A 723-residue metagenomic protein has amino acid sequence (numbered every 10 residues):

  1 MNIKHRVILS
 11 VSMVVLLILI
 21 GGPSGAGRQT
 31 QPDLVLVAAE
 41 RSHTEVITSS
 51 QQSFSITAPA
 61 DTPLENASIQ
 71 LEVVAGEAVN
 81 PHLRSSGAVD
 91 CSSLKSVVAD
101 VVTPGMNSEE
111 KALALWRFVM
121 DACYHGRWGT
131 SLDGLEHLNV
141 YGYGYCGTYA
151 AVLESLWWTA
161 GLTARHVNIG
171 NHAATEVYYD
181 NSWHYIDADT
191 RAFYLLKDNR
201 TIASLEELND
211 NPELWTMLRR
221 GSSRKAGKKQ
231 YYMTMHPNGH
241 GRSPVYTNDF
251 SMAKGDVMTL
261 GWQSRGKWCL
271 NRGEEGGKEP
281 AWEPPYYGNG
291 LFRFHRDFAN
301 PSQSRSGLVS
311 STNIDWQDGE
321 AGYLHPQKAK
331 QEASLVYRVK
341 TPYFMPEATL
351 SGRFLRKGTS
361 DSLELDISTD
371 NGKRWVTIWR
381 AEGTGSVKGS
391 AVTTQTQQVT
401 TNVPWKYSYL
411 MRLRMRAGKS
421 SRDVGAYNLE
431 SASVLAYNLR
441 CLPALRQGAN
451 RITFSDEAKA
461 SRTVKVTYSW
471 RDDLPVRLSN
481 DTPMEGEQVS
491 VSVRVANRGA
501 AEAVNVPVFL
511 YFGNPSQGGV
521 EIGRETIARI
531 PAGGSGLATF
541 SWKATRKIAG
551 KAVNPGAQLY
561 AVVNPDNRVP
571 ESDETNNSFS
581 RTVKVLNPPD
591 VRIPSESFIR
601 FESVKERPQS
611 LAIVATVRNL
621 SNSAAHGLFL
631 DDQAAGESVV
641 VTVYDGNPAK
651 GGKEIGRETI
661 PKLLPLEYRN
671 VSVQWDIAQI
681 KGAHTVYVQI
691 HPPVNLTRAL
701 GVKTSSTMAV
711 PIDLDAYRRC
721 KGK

Functional and structural regions predicted by a protein language model:
V35-A38, L196, R200-L308: Alpha-helical and coiled-coil interaction segments, frequently adjacent to or embedded within charge-biased
F54-Y141: Secondary-structure boundary elements
A151-K225: Hydrophobic/aromatic-rich core segments of domains that either
G319-E347, T394-T396: Short beta-strands within extracellular/lumenal beta-sheet-rich domains
Y343-K357, V491-V493: A short beta-strand element within beta-rich, extracytoplasmic domains of secreted/secretory-pathway proteins
D366-D370: Conserved Ser/Thr-centered positions that define the repeating blades of beta-propeller domains
Y407, R416-R471: Exposed low-complexity, polar/acidic, P/S/T/G-rich flexible segments that act as propeptides, protease-susceptible
R471-K723: Extracellular/luminal regions of secreted and cell-surface proteins that mediate adhesion/ECM remodeling
